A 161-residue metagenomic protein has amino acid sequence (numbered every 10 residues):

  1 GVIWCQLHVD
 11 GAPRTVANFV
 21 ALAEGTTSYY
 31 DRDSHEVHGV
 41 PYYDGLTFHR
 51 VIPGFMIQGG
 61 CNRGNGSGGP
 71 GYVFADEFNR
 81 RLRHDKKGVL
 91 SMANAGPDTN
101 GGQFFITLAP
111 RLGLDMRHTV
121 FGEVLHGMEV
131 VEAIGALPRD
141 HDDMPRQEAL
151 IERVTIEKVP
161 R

Functional and structural regions predicted by a protein language model:
G1-R161: Cyclophilin-like peptidyl-prolyl cis-trans isomerases
